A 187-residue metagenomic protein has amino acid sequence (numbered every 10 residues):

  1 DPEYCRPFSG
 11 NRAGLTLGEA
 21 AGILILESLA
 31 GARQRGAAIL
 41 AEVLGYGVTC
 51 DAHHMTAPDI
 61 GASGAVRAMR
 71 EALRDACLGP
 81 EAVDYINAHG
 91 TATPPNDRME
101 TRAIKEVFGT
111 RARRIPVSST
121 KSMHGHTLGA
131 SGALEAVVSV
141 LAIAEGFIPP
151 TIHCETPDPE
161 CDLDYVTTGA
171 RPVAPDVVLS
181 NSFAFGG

Functional and structural regions predicted by a protein language model:
D1-G31, S131-G186: Conserved beta-strand-centric core segments of catalytic alpha/beta enzyme folds
D1-L17, R102-A133: Conserved catalytic cysteine-centered active-site region of acyl-thioester-dependent Claisen-condensing enzymes
P2-A76, D84-Y85: Condensing-enzyme catalytic core mediating Claisen C-C bond formation in acyl metabolism
G36, A76-G79, F108-R113: Short helix-capping segments at alpha-helix termini
A38-Y46, E81-A88, I115-S122, P150-P157 (+1 more regions): Beta-strand segments within the central parallel beta-sheet cores of soluble alpha/beta enzyme folds
H53-A62, T91-F108, T127-L134: Short glycine/threonine-rich loop-to-helix capping motif typified by GTGT followed within a few residues by an Asp-Pro
A68-A76, A103, V107, S139 (+1 more regions): Stable alpha-helical structural segments in soluble proteins, enriched in small hydrophobic residues
